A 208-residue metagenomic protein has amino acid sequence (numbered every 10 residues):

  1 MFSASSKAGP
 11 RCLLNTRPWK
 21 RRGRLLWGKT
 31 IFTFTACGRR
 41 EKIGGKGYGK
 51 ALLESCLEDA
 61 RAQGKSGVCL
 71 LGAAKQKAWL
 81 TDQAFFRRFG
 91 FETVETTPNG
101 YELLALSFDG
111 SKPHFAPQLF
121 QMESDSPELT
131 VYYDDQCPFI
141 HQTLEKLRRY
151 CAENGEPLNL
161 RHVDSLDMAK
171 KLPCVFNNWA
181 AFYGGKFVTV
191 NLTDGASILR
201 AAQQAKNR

Functional and structural regions predicted by a protein language model:
M1-N15, A181-K186: Conserved beta-hairpin
G9-R21, T33, G38: Conserved beta-strand in the GNAT
R39, G45-A60: Conserved acetyl-CoA-binding loop-helix of GNAT-fold acetyltransferases
A60-A78: Conserved GNAT acetyl-CoA-binding A-motif
L71-G72, R87-L104, V188-N191: Conserved catalytic-core motifs of GNAT/GCN5-like acyltransferases
P98-M122: C-terminal "cap" of GNAT-fold acetyltransferases
Q118-E153: Local sequence-structure signature of Cys/Sec-based thiol-disulfide redox active-site neighborhoods
G184-R208: Non-catalytic, surface beta->alpha helical segment in thiol-disulfide oxidoreductase systems
